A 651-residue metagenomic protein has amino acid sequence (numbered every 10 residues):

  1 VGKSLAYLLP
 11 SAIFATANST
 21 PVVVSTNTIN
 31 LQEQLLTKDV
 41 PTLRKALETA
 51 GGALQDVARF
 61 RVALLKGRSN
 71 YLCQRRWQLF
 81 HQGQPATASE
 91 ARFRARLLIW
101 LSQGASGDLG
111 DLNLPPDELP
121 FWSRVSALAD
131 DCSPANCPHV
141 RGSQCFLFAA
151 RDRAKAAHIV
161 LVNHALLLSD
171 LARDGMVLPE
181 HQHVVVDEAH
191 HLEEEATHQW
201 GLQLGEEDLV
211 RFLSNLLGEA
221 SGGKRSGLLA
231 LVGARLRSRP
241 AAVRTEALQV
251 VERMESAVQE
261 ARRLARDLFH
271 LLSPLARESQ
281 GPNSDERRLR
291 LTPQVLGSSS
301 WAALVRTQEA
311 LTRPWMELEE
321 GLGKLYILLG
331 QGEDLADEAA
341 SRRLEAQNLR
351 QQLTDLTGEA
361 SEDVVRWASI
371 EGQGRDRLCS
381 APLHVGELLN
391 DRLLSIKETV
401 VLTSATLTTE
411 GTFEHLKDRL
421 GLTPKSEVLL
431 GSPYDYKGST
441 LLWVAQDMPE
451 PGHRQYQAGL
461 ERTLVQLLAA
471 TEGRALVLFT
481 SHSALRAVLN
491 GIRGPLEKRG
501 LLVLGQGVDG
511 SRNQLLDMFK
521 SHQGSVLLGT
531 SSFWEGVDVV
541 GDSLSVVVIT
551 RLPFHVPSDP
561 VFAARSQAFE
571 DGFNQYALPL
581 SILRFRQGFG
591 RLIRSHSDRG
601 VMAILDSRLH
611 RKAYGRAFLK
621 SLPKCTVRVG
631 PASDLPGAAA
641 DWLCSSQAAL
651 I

Functional and structural regions predicted by a protein language model:
V1-P10, V22: Walker A/P-loop
Y7, I13, N30-E33, T37-P41 (+4 more regions): Signature of the SF2 helicase/ATPase Hel1-core->accessory helical subdomain module
S19-H158, S221-E252, G505, F562: A substrate-engagement module of RecA-like helicase motors
P21-N30, V401-T403, R474-T480, A484 (+1 more regions): Conserved RecA-like ASCE P-loop NTPase motor core of nucleic-acid helicases/translocases
S123-H158, L168-S169, R173-M176, L311-M448 (+3 more regions): A contiguous, basic/glycine-rich beta-loop/short-helix subdomain that forms a polymer-engagement track
A445-Q455, G507-H610: Conserved RecA-like P-loop NTPase helicase motor core
T480-G507: Conserved helicase motor "Helicase C" RecA-like lobe of SF1/SF2 P-loop NTPases
A603-I651: N-terminal targeting/trafficking signals and adjacent low-complexity tails
